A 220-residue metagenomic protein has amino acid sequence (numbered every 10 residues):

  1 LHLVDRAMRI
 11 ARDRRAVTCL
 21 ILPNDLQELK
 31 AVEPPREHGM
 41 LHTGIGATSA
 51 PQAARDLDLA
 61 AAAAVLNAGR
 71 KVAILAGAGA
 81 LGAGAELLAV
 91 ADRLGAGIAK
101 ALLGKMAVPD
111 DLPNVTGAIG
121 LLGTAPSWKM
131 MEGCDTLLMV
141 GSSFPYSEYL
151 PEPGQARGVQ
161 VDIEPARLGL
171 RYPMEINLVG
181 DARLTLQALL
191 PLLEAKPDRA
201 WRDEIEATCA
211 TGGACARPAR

Functional and structural regions predicted by a protein language model:
L1, Q27-E28, G104-P109, P145-Y146 (+3 more regions): Short gly/pro/ser/thr-enriched loop/turn and capping motifs at secondary-structure boundaries
L1, T116-L122, I176-L186: Short acidic-hydrophobic, aromatic-tinged amphipathic segments that line or gate anion-handling sites
L1-H38, S127-R157, A188, L192: Structural signature of the thiamine diphosphate
R6, I10-L66, R202, G213-A214: Conformationally flexible catalytic loops at phosphate/diphosphate-handling active centers
I21, A64, G69, Q155-R220: Phosphate/pyrophosphate-binding active-site segments
L22-E28, A78-A80, P165: Glycine-rich beta-alpha junction loops
A54-L57, A61-C134: Anionic-ligand anchoring segments at beta-strand to alpha-helix junctions in alpha/beta enzyme folds, i.e., glycine
L88-G95, E148-A166: A short, gly/pro- and small-residue-rich
